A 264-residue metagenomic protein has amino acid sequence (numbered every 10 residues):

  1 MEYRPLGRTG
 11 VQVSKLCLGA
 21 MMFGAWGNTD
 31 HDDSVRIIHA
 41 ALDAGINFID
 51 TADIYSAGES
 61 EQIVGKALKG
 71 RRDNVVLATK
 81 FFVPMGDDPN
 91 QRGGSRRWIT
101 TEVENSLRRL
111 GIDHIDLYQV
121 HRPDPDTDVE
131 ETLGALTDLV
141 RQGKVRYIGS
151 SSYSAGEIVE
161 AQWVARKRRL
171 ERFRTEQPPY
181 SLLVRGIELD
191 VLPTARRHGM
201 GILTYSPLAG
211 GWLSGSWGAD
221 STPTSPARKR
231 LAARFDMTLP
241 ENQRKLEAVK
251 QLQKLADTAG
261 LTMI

Functional and structural regions predicted by a protein language model:
M1-V75: N-terminal binding-site loop/beta-alpha segment at the start of enzyme catalytic domains that lines or forms
L6, L18, S34, A41 (+11 more regions): Conserved, mostly hydrophobic/aromatic
R8-W26, A78-Q91, H114, Q119: N-terminal small/glycine-rich loop or linker at the start of catalytic domains across soluble metabolic enzymes
M21, A52-I54, K80-P84, V120-P123 (+3 more regions): Active-site beta-loop-alpha junctions enriched in small/polar residues
W26-T29, A52-E61, D124-D128, A155-G156 (+1 more regions): Acidic-and-aromatic substrate-binding clefts and catalytic sites of carbohydrate-active enzymes
T29-A41, G93-G111, I158-W163: Short, acidic/polar
G86-Q119, P179, L183-R185: Active-site gating/metal-coordination segments in enzymes
T127-I264: Beta/alpha (TIM)-barrel catalytic core signal, keyed to glycine-rich beta->alpha loops juxtaposed to Asp/Glu that bind
